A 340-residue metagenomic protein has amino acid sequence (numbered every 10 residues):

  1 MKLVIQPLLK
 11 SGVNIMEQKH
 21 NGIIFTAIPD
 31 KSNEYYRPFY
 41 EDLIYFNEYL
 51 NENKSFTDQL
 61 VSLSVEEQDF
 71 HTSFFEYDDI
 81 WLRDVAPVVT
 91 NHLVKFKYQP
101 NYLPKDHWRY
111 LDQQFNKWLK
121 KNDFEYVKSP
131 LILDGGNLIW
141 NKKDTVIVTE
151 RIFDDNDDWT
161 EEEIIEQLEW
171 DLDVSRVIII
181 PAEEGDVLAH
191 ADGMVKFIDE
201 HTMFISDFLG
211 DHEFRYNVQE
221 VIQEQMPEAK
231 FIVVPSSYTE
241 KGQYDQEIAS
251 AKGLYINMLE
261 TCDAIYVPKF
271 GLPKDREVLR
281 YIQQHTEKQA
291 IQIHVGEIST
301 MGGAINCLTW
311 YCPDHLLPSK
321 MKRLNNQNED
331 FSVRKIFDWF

Functional and structural regions predicted by a protein language model:
M1-F340: Histidine/cysteine-enriched polar flanking segments
